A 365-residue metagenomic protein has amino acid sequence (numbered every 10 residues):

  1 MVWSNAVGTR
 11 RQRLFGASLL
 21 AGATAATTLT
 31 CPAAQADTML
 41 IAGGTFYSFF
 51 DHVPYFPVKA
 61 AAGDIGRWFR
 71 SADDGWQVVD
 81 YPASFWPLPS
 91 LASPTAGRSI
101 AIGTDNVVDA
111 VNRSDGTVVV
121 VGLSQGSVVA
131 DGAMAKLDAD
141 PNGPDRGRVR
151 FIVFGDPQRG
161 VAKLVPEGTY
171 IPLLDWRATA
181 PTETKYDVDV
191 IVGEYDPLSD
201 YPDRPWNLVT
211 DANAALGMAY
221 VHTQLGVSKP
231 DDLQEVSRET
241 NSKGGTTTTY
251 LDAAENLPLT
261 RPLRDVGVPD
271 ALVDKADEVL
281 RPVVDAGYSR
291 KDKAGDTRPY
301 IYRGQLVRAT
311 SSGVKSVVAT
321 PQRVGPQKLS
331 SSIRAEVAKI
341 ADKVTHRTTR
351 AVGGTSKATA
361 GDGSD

Functional and structural regions predicted by a protein language model:
V2-D365: Composition-driven, intrinsically disordered low-complexity tracts enriched in small residues
